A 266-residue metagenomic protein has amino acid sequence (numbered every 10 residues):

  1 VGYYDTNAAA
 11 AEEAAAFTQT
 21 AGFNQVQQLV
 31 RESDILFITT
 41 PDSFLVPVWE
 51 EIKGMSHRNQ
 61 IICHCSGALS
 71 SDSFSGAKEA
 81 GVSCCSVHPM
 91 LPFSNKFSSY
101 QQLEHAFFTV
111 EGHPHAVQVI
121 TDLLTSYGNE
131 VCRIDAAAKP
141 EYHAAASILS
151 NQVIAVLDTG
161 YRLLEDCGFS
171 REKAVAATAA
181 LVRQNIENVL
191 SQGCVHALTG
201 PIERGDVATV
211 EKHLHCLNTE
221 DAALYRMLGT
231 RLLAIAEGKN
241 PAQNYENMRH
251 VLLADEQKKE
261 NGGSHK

Functional and structural regions predicted by a protein language model:
V1-D5, I62-C65, F108-E111: Short, hydrophobic beta-strand segments that form beta-sheet elements in well-ordered domains
V1-Q28: NAD(P)+-binding Rossmann beta1-loop-alpha1 motif at the extreme N-terminus of oxidoreductases
Y4, F37, A146-V153, Y225 (+1 more regions): Amphipathic, non-transmembrane alpha-helical scaffold segments
A10-F17, G81, S98-S191, L252: Internal alpha-helical scaffold of NAD(P)-dependent oxidoreductase catalytic cores
E12, V46-P47, D72, Q118 (+1 more regions): Alpha-helical elements of the RecA-like P-loop NTPase motor core of helicases
T18-S98: Rossmann-like NAD(P)(H) cofactor-binding subdomain of soluble oxidoreductases
A176-A179, R183-K266: NAD(P)-dependent Rossmann-like dehydrogenase/reductase catalytic/cofactor-binding core
